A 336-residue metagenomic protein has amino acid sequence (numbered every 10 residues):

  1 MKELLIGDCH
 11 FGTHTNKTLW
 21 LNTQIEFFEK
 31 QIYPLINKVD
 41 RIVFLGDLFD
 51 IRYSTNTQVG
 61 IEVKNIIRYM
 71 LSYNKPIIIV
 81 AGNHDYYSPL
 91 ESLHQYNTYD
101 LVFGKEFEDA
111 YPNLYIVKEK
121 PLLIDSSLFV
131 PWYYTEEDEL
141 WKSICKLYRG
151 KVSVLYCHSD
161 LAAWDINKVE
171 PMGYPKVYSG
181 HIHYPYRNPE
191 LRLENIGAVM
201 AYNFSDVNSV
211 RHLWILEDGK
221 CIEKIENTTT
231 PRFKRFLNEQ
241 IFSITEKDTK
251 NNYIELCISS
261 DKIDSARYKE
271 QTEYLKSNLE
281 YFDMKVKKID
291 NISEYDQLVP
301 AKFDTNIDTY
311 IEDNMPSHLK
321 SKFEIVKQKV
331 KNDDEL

Functional and structural regions predicted by a protein language model:
K2, T13-P121: Core catalytic region of metal-dependent phosphoesterases/phosphodiesterases, especially metallo-beta-lactamase-like
L5-G7, R41-D47, P76-N83, Y115-E119 (+3 more regions): Active-site neighborhood of phospho(di)ester-bond hydrolases with catalytic His/Asp-centered motifs
N37-I42, K151, N251-N252: Short acidic/histidine-rich motifs immediately flanking catalytic phosphotransfer sites in two-component signaling
M70-N74, L147-R149, K168-P175, K247-T249: Short, conserved loop/helix-junction motifs that constitute active-site signature segments in enzyme catalytic cores
A81, D85-P171: Conserved catalytic scaffold of divalent metal-dependent phosphoesterases
N113-Y115, S126-F129, S153, V169-Y178 (+3 more regions): Active-site regions of enzymes building and remodeling cell-envelope glycoconjugates
L161-K224: Conserved beta-sheet core of the metallophosphoesterase superfamily
E217-L336: Accessory, non-catalytic peripheral segments of nucleic-acid enzymes
